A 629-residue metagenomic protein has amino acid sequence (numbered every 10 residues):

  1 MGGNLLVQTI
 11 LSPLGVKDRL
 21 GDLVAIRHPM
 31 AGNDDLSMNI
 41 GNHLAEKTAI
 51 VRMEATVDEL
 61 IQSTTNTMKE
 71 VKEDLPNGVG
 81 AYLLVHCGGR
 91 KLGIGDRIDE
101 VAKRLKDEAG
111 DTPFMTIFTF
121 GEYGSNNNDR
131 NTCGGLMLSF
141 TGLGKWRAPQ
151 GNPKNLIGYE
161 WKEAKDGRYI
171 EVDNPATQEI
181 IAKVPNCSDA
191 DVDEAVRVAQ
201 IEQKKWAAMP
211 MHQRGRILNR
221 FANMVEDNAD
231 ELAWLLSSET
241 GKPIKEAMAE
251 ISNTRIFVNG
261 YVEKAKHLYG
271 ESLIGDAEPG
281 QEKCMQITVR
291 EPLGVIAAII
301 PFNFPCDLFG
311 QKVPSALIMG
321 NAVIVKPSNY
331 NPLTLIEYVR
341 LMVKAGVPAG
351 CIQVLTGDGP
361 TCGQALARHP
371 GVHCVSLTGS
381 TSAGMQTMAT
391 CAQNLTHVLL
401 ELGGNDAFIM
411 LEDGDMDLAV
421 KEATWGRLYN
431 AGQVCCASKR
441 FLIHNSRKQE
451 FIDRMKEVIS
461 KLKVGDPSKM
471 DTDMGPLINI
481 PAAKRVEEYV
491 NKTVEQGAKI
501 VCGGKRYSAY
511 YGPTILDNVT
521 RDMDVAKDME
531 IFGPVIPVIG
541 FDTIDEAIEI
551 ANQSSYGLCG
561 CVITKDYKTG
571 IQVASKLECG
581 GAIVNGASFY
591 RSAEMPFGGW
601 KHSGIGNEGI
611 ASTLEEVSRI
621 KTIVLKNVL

Functional and structural regions predicted by a protein language model:
M1-T112, I117-Q150: Small-residue-enriched flexible segments
A148-A176: Hydrophobic face of amphipathic alpha-helices that form TPR/SEL1-like repeat modules and related alpha-solenoid
T177-K183, V372, I409, K463 (+3 more regions): Conserved C-terminal structural/oligomerization subdomain of aldehyde/semialdehyde dehydrogenase
I181-C187, E202-A208, A297-A298, F408-L411 (+4 more regions): Short, well-ordered beta-strand elements within core beta-sheets of diverse protein domains
I181-E271: Glycine-rich loop-to-alpha-helix module at the N-terminal edge of alpha/beta enzyme cores
G270-L418, F541: Rossmann-like NAD(P) dinucleotide-binding subdomain of oxidoreductase/dehydrogenase enzymes
A322-I324, I500, G581: A short hydrophobic/small-residue beta-strand
C374, S382-R521, E549-I550, V584: ALDH superfamily catalytic-core signature
